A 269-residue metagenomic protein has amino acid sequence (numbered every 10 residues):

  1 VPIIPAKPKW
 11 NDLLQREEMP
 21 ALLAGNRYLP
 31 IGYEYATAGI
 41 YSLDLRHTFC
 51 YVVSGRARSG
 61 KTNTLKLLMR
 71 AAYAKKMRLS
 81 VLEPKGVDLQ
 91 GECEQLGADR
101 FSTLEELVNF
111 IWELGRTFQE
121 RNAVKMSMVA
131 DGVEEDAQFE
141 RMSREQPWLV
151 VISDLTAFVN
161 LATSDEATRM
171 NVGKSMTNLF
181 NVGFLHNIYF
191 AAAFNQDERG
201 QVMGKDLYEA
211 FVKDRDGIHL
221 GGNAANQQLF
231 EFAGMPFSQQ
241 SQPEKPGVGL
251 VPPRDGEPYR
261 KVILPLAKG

Functional and structural regions predicted by a protein language model:
V1, N223-G269: Conserved P-loop NTPase
V1-Y28, Q242-E244, L264-G269: Extended alpha-helical interface modules used as scaffolds for assembling large macromolecular complexes
L14-D131, E140-A225, G269: P-loop NTPase catalytic phosphate-binding loop
D136-A137: Conserved GHKL (Bergerat-fold) ATPase module
